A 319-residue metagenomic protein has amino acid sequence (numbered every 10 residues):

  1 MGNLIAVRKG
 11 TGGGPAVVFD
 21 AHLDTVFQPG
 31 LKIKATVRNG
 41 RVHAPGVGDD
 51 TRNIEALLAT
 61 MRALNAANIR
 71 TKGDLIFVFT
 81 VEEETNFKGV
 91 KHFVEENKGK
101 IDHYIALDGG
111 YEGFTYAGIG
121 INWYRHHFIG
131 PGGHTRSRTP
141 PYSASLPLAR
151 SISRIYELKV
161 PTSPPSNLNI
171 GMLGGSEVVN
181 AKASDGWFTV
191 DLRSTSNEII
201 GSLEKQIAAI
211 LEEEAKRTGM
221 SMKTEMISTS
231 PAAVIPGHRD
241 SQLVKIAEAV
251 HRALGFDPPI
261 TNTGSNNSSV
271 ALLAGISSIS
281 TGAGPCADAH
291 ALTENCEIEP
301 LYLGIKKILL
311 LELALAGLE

Functional and structural regions predicted by a protein language model:
M1-H43: Acidic/His- and Gly-rich active-site-bordering loop/insert found across diverse amide/peptide-bond hydrolases
V18, I76-V78, K223: A structural signal for isolated positions on well-ordered beta-strands in alpha/beta enzyme cores
D24-R38, I101, Y116-H127, I279-S280: Acidic-glycine-rich active-site phosphate/pyrophosphate-binding loop
I33-G46, I129-G132, A289-H290: Glycine/charged-rich beta-loop-alpha catalytic/anionic-binding loops adjacent to active sites
R41-V42, G46-W123, P161, I170 (+3 more regions): Acidic/histidine-rich catalytic neighborhood of metal-dependent amide-processing enzymes
Y116, G133-R136, A144-E319: Metal-dependent amide/peptide-bond hydrolase catalytic core, centered on the "pita-bread" metallohydrolase fold
H127, R136-T139: FAD-binding subdomain of flavoenzyme oxidoreductases
